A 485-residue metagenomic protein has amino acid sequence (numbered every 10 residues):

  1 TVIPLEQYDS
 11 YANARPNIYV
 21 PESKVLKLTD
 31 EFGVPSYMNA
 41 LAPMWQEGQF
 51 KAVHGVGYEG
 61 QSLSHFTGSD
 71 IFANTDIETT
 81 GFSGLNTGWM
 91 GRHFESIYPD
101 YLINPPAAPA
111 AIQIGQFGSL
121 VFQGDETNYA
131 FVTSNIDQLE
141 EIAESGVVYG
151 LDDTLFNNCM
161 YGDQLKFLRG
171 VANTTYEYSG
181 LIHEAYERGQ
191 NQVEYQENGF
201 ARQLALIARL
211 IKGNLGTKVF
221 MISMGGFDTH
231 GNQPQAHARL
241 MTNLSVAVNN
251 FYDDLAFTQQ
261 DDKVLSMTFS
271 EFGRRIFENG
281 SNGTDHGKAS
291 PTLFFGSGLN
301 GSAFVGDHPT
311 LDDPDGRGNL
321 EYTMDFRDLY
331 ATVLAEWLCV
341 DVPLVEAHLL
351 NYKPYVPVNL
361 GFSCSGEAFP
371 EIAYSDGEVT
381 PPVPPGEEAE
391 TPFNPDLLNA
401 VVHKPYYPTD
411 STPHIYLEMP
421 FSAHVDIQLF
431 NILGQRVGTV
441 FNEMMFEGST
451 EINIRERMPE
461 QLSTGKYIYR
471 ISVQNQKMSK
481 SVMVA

Functional and structural regions predicted by a protein language model:
T1-F257, F277, P291-G298, A303-G377: Feature for exported/extracytoplasmic and membrane-associated proteins, marking the mature portion
D254-G280: Metal-dependent active-site segment of extracytoplasmic phospho-/sulfohydrolases and closely related
T292, D426-Q428, Y469: Generic short beta-strand
A368-P392: Ser/Thr/Gly/Pro-rich low-complexity, disordered linker/stalk segments of secreted and cell-surface proteins
P384-N431, E451-R457: Glycine-centered coil/turn sites that cap beta-strands in beta-rich domains
D410, M444-E447, R455, E460-A485: C-terminal tail/sorting-segment detector
L429-V437, Y467: Short, glycine-anchored, charge-dense loop/turn motifs used at functional sites
Q435-F441, K477-M478: Surface-exposed loop/edge segments in extracytoplasmic proteins
